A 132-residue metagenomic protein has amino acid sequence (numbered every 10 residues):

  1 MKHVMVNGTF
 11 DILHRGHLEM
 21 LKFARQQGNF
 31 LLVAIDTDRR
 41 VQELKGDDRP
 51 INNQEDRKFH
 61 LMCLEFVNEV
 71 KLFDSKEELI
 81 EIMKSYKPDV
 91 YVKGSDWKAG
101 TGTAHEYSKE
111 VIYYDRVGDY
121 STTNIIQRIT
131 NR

Functional and structural regions predicted by a protein language model:
M1-R132: Nucleotidyltransferase catalytic core that binds NTPs
